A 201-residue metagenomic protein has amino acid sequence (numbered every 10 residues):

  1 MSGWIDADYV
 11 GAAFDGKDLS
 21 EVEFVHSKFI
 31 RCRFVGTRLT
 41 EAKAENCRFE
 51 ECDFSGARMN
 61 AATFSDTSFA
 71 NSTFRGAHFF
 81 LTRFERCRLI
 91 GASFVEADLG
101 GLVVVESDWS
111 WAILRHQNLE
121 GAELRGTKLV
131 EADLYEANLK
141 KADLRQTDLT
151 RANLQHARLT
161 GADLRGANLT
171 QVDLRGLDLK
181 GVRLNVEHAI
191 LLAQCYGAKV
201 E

Functional and structural regions predicted by a protein language model:
M1-E201: Tandem repeat scaffolds
